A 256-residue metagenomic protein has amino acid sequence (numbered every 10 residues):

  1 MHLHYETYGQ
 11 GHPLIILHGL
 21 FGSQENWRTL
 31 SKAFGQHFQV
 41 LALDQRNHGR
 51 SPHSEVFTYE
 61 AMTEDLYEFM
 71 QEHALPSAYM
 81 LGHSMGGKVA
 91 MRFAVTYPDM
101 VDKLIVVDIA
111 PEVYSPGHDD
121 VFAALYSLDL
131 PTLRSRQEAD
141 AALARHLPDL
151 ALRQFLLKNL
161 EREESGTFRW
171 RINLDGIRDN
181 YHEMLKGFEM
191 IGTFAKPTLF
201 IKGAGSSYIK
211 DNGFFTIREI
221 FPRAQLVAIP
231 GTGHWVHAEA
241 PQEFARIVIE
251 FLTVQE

Functional and structural regions predicted by a protein language model:
Y8, R28-G35, L41-M85, R246: Active-site loop/oxyanion-hole signature of alpha/beta-hydrolase fold enzymes
H12-G19: Short beta-strand element of the alpha/beta-hydrolase
G19-G22, S84: Active-site glycine-rich loops that stabilize anionic/oxyanionic intermediates across multiple enzyme folds
F21-T29: Serine-hydrolase catalytic-loop signature spanning alpha/beta hydrolases and amidase-signature enzymes
M91-T96, D102-R134: Flexible "cap/lid" loop of the alpha/beta hydrolase fold
P116, P131-F188: Conserved alpha/beta-hydrolase catalytic His-Asp/Glu region
S165-I220, Q225-A228: Conserved serine/cysteine hydrolase catalytic core
A224-E256: Catalytic active-site module of serine/aspartate enzymes centered on a nucleophile-bearing elbow/loop
